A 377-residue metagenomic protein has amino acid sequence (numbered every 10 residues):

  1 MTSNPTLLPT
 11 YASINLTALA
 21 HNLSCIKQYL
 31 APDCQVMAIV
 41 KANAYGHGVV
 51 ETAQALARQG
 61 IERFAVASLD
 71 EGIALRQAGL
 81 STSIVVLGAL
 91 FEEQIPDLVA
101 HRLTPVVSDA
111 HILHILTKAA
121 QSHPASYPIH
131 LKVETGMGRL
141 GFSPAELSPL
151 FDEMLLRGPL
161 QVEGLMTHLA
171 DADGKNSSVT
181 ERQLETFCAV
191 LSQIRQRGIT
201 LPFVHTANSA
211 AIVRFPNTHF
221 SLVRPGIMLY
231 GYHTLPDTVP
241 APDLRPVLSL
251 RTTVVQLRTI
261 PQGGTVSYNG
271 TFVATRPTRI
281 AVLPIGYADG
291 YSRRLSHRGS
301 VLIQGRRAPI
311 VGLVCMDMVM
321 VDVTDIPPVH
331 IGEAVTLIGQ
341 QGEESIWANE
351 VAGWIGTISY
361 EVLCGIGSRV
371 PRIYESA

Functional and structural regions predicted by a protein language model:
T2-A20, S24, Q28, D70-E71 (+5 more regions): Active-site anion/phosphate-binding pocket segments in diverse small-molecule metabolic enzymes
P5-S13, A20-H21, Q28, P32-H205: Active-site-proximal beta-alpha core segment in soluble small-molecule metabolic enzymes
